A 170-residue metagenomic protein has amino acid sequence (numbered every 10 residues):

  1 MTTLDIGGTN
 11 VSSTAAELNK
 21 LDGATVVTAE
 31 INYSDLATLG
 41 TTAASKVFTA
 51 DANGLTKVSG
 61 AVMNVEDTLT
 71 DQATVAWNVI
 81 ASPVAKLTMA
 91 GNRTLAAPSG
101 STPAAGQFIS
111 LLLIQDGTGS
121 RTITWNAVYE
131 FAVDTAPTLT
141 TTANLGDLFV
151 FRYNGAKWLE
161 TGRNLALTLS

Functional and structural regions predicted by a protein language model:
M1-E66: Fibrous stalk/shaft segments of extracellular and virion attachment machinery
T2, T9, A16, K46 (+6 more regions): The right-handed parallel beta-helix/beta-solenoid scaffold, focusing on the short coil/turn and N-cap positions
I6-G8, S13, G23, T49-A50 (+5 more regions): Generic structural "secondary-structure junction" signal
N10, A37-L39, T74, P98-G100 (+1 more regions): Residues embedded in well-ordered secondary-structure elements
A43, D51, Q72, F108 (+1 more regions): Short beta-strand-initiation
V47, T74-A76, V150: Short, surface-exposed charged micro-motifs
G60-S82: Extracellular beta-solenoid/beta-roll
L87-S170: Acidic, glycine/polar-enriched metal-coordinating patches/loops that mediate binding to polyanionic ligands
